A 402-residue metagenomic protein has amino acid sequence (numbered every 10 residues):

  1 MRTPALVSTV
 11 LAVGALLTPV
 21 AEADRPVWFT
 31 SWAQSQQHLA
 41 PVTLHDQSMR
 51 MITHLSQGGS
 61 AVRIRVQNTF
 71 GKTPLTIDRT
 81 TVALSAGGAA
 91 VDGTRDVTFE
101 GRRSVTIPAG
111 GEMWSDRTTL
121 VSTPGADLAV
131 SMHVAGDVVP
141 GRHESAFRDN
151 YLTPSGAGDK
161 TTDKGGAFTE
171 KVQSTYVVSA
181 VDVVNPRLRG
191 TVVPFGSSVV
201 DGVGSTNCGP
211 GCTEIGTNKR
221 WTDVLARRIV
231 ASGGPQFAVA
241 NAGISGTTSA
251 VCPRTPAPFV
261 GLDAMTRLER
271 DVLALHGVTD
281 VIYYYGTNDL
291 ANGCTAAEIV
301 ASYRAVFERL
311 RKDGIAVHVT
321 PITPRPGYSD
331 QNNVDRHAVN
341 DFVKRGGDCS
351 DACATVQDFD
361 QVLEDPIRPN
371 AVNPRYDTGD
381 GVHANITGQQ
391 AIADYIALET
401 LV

Functional and structural regions predicted by a protein language model:
M1-A23: Secretory targeting and sorting signals
A12, A21-F195, V200-E214: N-terminal secretory targeting modules
W32, M51, T80-A83, A157 (+4 more regions): Conserved SGNH/GDSL esterase-like catalytic core that processes O-acyl groups on lipids and polysaccharides
Q67, H133, F195-S198, N241-T247 (+4 more regions): Active-site-proximal beta-strand/loop segments in catalytic clefts of secreted hydrolases
V200, A226, V230-G234, L273-G277 (+5 more regions): Sec-exported extracytoplasmic/periplasmic mature domains
T255-A257, G261, T323-V402: Catalytic His-Asp segment of secreted/periplasmic serine-dependent ester chemistry enzymes
Y284-A291, V306-H337: Active-site segments of SGNH/GDSL-like serine hydrolases that catalyze O-acetyl group transfer/hydrolysis on lipids
